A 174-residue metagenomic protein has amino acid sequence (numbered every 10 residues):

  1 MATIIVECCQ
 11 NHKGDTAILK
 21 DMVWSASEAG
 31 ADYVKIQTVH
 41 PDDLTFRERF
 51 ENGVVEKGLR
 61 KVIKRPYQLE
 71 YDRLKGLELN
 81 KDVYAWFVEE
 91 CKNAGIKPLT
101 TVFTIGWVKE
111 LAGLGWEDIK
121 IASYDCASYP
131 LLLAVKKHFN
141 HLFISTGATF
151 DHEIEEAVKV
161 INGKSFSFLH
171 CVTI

Functional and structural regions predicted by a protein language model:
M1-I174: Catalytic cores and adjacent flexible loops of soluble metabolic enzymes that perform enolate/carbanion chemistry on
